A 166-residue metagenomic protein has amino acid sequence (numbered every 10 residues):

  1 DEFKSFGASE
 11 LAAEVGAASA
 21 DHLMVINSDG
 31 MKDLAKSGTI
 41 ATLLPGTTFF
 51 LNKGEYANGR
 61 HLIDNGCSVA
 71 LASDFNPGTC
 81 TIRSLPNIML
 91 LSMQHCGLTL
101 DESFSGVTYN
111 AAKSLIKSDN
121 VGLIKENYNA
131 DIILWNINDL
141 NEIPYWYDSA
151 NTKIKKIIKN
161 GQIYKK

Functional and structural regions predicted by a protein language model:
D1-F3: A short glycine-rich beta-strand->turn/loop micro-motif centered on a GG-aromatic cluster
F6-L123, N136, S149, I163: Active-site-adjacent C-terminal substructures of enzyme catalytic domains
V107-Y109, N129-K166: C-terminal cap of metal-dependent C-N hydrolases
K125-N127: Cytochrome P450 C-terminal beta-domain/meander region
